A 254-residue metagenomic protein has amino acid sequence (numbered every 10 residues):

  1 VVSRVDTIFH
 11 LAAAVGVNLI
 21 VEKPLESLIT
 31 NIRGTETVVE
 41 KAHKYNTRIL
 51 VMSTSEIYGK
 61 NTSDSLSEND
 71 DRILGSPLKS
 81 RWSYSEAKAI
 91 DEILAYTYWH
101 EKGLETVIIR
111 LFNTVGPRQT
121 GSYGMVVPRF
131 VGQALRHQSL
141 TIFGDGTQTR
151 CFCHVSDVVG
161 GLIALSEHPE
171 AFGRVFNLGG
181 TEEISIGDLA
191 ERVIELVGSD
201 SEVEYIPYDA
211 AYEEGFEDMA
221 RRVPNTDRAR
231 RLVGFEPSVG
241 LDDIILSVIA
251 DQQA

Functional and structural regions predicted by a protein language model:
V1-F112, S156: N-terminal Rossmann-like NAD(P)+-binding domain of SDR-like oxidoreductases, especially those catalyzing
T62, A89, L104-E105, T114-P128 (+7 more regions): Glycine/proline-rich active-site loop of Rossmann-fold NAD(P)-dependent oxidoreductases
E68-G75, K102-G103, F130-I142, L196-A210 (+1 more regions): A short C-terminal helix-loop "cap" of Rossmann-like NAD(P)-dependent dehydrogenase/epimerase domains
I90, L94, Y98, F130 (+2 more regions): Hydrophobic alpha-helix immediately C-terminal to the catalytic Tyr-X-X-X-Lys motif of short-chain
D145, V175-F176, G187-A190, G198-R221: C-terminal "lid/loop" region of Rossmann-like NAD(P)-dependent oxidoreductases
C151-D157, G240: A conserved structural motif in NAD(P)-dependent oxidoreductases
L162-S166, A190-V193, I245-Q252: Hydrophobic "lid"/C-terminal helical patch of Rossmann-like NAD(P)-dependent dehydrogenase/epimerase domains
D227-R228, V239-A254: Amphipathic terminal alpha-helices
